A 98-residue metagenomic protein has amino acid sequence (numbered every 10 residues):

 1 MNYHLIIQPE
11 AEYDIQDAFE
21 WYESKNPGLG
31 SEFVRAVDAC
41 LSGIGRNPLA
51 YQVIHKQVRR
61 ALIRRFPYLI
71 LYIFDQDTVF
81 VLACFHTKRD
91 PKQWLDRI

Functional and structural regions predicted by a protein language model:
M1-V34: Arg/Lys-rich, positively charged N-terminal/basic patches that mediate binding to nucleic acids
G30-E32, H55-Q57, R89-K92: Solvent-exposed interaction patches of small proteins and small membrane subunits
A39, R46-T78: Basic/aromatic recognition patch in beta-strand/loop cores that engages polyanionic ligands
L69, I73-I98: Enriched for short, Lys/Arg-rich terminal
